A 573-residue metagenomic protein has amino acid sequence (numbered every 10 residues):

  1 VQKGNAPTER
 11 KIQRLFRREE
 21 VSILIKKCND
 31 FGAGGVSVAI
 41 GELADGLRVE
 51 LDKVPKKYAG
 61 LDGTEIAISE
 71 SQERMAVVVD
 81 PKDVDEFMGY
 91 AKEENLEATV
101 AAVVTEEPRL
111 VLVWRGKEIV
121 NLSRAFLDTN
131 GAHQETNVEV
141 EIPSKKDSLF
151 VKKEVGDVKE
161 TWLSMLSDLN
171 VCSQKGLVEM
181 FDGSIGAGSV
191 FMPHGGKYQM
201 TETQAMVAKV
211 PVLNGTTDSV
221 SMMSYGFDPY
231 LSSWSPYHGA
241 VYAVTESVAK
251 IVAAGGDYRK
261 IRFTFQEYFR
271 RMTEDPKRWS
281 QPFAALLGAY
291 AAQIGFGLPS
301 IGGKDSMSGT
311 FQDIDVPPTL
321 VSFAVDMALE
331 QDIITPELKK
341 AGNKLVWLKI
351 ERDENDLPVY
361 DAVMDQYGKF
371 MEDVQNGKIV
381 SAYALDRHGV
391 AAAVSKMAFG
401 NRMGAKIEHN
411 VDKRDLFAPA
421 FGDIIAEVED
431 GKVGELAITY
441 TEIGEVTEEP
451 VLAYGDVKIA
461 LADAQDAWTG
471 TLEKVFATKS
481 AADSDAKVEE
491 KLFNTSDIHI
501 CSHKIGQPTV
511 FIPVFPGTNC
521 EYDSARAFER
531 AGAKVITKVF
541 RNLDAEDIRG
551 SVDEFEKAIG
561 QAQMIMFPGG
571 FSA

Functional and structural regions predicted by a protein language model:
V1-F571: Glycine/proline-enriched, intrinsically flexible loops and inter-domain linkers
